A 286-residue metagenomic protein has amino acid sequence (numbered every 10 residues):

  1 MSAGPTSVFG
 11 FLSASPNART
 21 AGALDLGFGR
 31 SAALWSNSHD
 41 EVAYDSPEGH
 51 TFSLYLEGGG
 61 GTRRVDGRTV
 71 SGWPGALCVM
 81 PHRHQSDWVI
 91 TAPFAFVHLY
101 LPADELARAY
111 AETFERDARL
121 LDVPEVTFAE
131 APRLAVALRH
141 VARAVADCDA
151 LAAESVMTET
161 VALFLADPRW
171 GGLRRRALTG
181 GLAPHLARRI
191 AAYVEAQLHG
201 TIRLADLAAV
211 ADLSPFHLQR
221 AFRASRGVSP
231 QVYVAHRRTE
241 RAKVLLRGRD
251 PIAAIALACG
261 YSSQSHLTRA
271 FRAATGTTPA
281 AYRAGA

Functional and structural regions predicted by a protein language model:
M1-S2, A286: Intrinsically disordered, low-complexity and often Lys/Arg-enriched segments
A3-G4, V8-L120: N-terminal regulatory/effector-sensing and dimerization cores that precede helix-turn-helix DNA-binding domains
T91, E112-T113, D167, L245 (+1 more regions): Residue-level signal for well-ordered alpha-helical positions
D117-A135, R139-A211, A224-V232, H236: Short, Lys/Arg-enriched, Trp-marked, Pro/Gly-tolerant hinge/linker segments that flank
R189-E195, G200-R237, R247, A256-G285: Basic/polar phosphate-binding segments, predominantly the helix-turn-helix DNA-binding elements of transcriptional
